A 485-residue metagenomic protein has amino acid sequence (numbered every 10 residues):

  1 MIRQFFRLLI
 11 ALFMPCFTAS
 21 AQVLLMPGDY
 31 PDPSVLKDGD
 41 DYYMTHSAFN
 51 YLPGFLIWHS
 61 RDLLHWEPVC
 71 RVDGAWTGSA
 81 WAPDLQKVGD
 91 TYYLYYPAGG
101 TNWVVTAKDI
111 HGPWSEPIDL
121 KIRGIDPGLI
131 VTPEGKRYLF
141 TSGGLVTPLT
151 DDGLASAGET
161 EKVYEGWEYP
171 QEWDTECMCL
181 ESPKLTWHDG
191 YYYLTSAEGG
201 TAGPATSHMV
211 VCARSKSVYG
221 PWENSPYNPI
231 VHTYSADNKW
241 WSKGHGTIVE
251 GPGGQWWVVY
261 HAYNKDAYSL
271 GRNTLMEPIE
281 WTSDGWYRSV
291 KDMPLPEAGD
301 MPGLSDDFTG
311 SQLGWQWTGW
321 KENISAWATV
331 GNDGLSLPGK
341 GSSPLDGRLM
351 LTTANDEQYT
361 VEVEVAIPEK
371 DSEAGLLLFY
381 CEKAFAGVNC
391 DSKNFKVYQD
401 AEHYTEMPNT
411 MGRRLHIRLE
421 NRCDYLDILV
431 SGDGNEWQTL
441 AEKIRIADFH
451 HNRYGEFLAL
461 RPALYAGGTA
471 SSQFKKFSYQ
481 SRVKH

Functional and structural regions predicted by a protein language model:
M1-Q22: Bacterial Sec-dependent N-terminal signal peptides
S20-H485: Carbohydrate-active catalytic/glycan-binding domains of CAZyme proteins, especially the secreted or lumenal ectodomains
